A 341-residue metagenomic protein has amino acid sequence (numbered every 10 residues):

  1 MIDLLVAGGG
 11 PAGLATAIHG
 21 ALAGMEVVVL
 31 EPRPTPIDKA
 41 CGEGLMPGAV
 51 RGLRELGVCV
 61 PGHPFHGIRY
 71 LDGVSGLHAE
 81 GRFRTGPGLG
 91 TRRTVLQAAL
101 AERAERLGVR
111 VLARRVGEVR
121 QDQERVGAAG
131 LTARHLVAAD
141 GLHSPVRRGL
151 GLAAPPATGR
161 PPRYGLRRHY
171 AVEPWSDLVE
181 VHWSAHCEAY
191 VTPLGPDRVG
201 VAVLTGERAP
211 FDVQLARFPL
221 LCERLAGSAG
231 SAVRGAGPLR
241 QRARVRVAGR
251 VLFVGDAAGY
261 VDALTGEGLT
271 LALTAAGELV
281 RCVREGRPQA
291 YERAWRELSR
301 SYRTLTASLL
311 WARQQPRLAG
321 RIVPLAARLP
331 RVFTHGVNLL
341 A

Functional and structural regions predicted by a protein language model:
L5-G9, I18-C41: Glycine-rich FAD pyrophosphate-binding loop
A7, A138-A139, F253: Redox-cofactor binding/interface segments in oxidoreductases and associated redox assembly factors
G13-L14: N-terminal Rossmann-fold NAD(P) dinucleotide-binding loop
M25, V58, V109: Short phosphate-binding/catalytic loops that engage adenosine nucleotides
V50-A99: A conserved beta-strand/loop capping segment in the N-terminal third of enzymes that catalyze redox or closely related
R103-G227, A243: Predominantly flavin-linked oxidoreductase catalytic cores and closely associated redox partners
P161, E207-C282: FAD/FMN-dependent oxidoreductases across multiple families
R281-A341: C-terminal helical "tail/cap" subdomain of flavin- and related membrane-associated enzymes
